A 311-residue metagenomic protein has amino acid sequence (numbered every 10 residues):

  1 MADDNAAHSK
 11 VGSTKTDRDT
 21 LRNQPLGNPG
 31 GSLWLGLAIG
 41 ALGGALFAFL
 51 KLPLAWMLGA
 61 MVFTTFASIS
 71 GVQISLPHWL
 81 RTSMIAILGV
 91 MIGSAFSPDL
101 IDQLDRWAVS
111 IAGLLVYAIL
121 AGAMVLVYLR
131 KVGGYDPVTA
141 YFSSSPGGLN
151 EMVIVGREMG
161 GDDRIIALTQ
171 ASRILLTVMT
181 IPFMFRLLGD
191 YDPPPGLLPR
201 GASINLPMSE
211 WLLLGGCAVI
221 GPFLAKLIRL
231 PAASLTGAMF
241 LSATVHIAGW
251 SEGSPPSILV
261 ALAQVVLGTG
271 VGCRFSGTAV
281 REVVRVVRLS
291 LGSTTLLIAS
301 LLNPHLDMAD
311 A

Functional and structural regions predicted by a protein language model:
N5, G12-L80, M84-D99, A121 (+2 more regions): Structural signature of multi-pass alpha-helical membrane transport proteins
L46-F49, S97-S110, R186-D192, G249-G253 (+1 more regions): Helix-coil boundary and interhelical linker segments in multi-pass alpha-helical membrane proteins
Q73-L76, S94-W107, A123-V138, L306-D310: Transmembrane alpha-helix boundary signature
P77-G89, A108-G113, G134-S145, A167-Q170 (+3 more regions): Cytoplasmic-side transmembrane-helix entry/capping segments in multi-pass membrane proteins
L88, I119-V125, G133, P137 (+4 more regions): Membrane-embedded alpha-helical core segments of multi-pass
D105, F275, V283-A311: Membrane-interfacial helix-loop connectors
V132-S172, M308-A311: Alpha-helical membrane segments and immediately flanking helix-loop junctions that form or couple to the substrate/ion
I174-G215: Long hydrophobic alpha-helical segments that form multi-pass transmembrane helix bundles in integral membrane proteins
